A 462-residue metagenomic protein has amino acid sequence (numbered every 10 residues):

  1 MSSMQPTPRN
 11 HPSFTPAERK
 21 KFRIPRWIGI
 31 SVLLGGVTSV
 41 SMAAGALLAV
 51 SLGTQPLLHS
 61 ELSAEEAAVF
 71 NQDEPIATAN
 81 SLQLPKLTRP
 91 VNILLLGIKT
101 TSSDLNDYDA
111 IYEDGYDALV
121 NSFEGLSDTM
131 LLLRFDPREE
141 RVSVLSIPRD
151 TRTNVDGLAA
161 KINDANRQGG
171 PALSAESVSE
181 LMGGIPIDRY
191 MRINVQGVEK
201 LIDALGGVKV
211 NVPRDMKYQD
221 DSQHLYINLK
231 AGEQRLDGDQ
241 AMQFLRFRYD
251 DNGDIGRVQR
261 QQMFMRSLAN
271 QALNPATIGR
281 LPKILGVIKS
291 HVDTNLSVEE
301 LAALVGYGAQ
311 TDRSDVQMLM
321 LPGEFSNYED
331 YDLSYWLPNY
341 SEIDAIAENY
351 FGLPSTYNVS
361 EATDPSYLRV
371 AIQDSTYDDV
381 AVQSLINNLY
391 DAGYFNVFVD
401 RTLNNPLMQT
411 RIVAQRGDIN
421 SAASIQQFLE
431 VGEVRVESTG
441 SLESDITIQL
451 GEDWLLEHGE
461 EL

Functional and structural regions predicted by a protein language model:
S2-L462: Non-catalytic, solvent-exposed segments at the cell envelope interface
